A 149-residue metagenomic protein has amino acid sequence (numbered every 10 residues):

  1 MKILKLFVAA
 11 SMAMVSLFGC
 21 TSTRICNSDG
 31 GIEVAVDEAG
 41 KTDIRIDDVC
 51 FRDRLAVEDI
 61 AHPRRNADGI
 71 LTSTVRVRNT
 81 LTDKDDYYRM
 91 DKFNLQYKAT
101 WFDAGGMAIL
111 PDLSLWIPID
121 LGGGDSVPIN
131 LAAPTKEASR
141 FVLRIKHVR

Functional and structural regions predicted by a protein language model:
M1-V8: Bacterial N-terminal signal peptides that target proteins for export
L17-G19: C-terminal motif of bacterial Sec signal peptides marking the signal peptidase cleavage site
S22-I70: Transition segment at domain starts
S73-N79: Short, well-ordered beta-strand segments enriched in hydrophobic/aromatic residues
K84-D120: The feature marks short-to-medium sequence segments in extracytoplasmic or secretory-pathway proteins
M107-S139: Short, solvent-exposed, Trp/other aromatic-anchored flexible loops in extracytoplasmic proteins
T135-R149: Short, surface-exposed ligand- or partner-binding patches at beta-edge/loop junctions that are enriched in aromatics
